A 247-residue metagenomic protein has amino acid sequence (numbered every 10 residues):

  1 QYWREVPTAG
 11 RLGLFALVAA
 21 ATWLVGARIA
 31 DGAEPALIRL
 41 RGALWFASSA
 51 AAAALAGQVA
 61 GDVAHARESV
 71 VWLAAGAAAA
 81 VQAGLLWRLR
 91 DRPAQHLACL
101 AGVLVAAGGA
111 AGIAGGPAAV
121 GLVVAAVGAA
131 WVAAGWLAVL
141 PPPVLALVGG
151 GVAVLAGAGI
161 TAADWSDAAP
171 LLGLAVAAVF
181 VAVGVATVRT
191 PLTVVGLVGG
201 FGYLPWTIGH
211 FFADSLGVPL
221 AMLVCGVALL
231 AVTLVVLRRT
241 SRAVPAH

Functional and structural regions predicted by a protein language model:
Q1-H247: Alpha-helical multi-pass membrane segments and their bilayer interfacial helix-loop junctions
